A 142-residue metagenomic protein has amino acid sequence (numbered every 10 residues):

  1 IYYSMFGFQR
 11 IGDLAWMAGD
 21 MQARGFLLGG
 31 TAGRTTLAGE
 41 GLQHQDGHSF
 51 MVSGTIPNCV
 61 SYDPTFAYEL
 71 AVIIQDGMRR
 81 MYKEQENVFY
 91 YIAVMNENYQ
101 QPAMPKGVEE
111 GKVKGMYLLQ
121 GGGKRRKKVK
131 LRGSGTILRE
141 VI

Functional and structural regions predicted by a protein language model:
I1-P57, Y68-Q75, R79, G135-I137 (+1 more regions): Thiamine diphosphate
I1-Y2, V60-D63, L131: Short catalytic-loop micro-motif centered on adjacent basic/acidic residues
L28-G30, S61-T65, A93-V94: General beta-strand structural signal in soluble alpha/beta enzymes
G47-F50, I56-P57, L70-I142: Glycine-/acidic-rich phosphate or pyrophosphate-binding loops and their flanking alpha/beta elements
